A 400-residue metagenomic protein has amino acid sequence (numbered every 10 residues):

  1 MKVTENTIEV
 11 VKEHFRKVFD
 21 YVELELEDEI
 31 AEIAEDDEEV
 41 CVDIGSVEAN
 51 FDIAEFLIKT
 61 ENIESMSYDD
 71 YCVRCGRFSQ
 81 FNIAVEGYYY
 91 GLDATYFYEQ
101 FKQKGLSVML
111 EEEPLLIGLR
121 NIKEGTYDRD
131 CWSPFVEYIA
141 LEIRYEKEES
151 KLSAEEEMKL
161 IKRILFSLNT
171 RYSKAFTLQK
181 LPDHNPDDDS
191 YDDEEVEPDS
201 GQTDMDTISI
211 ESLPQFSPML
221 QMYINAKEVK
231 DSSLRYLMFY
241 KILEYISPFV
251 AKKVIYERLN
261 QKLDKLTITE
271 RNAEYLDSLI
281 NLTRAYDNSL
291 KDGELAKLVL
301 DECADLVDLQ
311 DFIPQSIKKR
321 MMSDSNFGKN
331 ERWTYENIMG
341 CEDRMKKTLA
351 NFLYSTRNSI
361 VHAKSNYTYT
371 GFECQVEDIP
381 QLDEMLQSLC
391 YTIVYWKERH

Functional and structural regions predicted by a protein language model:
M1, D189-S190, L349, Y354: Polar low-complexity intrinsically disordered regions
K2-D231, C374-K397: Charged, non-catalytic interaction/linker regions at domain boundaries that couple catalytic cores to substrate
G201-H400: Amphipathic, oligomerization/interface secondary-structure segments
